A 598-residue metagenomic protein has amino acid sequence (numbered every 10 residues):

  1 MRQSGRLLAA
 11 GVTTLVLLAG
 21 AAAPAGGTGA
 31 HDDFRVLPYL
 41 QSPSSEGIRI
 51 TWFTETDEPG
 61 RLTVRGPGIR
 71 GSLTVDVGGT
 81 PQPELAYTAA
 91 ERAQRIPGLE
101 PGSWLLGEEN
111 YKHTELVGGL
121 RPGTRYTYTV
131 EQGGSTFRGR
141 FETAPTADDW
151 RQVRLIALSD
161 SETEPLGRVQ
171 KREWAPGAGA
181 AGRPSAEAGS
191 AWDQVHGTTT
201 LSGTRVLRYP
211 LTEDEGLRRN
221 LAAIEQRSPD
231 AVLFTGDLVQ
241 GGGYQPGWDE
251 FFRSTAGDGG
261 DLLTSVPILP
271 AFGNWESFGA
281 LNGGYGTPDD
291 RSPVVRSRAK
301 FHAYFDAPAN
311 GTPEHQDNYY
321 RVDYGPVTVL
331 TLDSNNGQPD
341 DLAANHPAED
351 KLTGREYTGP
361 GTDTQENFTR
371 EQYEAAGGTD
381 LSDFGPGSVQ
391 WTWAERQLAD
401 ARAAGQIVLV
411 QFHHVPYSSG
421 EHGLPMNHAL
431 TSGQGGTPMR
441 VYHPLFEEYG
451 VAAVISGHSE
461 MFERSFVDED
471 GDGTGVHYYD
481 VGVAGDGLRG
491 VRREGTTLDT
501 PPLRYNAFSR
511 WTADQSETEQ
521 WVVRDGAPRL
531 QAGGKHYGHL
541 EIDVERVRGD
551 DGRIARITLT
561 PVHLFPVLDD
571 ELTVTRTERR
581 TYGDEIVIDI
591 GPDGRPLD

Functional and structural regions predicted by a protein language model:
M1-G27: Secretory targeting and sorting signals
T28-R61, G66-G102, E109-Y111, E131-S135 (+10 more regions): Metal-dependent phosphoesterase/phosphodiesterase active-site architecture
N110, T136-T235: An acidic-aromatic substrate-binding cleft motif
V117-R125: Surface-exposed, short loops/turns at beta-strand junctions within beta-sandwich domains
D160, G236-D237, G273-N274, H413 (+1 more regions): Active-site glycine-centered loops adjacent to acidic/histidine catalytic or metal-binding residues that shape
E213-L281: Core catalytic region of metal-dependent phosphoesterases/phosphodiesterases, especially metallo-beta-lactamase-like
